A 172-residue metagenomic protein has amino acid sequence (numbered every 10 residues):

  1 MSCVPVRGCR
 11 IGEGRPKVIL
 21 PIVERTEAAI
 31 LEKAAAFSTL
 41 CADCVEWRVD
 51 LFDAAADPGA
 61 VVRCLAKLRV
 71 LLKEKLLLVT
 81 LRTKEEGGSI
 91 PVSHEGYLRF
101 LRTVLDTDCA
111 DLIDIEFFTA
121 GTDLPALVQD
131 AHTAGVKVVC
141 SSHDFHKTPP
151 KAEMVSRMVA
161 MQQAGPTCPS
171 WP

Functional and structural regions predicted by a protein language model:
M1-E32: N-terminal amphipathic alpha-helix/helix-capping segment at the start of soluble metabolic enzymes
G14-P16, C41-D43, K73-L77, C109-D111 (+2 more regions): Short, well-ordered coil/turn segments that N-cap beta-strands
V23, C44-A54, G96-Y97, L101-T122 (+2 more regions): Catalytic beta/alpha-barrel core
R25-S38, V92-V104, P150-A160: Short, acidic/polar
F52-L68, F117-H132, P149-A152: Active-site-adjacent beta->alpha loops and helix N-cap segments on the catalytic face of soluble alpha/beta enzymes
P58-E85, R102-T103, T107, Q129-V139: Alpha-helix-loop-beta-strand connector modules within alpha/beta enzyme cores
V79-S93, S142-K147: Glycine-rich phosphate-binding "P-loop"
L127-A164: Histidine/lysine/aspartate-rich catalytic loop segments that bind and position anionic ligands
